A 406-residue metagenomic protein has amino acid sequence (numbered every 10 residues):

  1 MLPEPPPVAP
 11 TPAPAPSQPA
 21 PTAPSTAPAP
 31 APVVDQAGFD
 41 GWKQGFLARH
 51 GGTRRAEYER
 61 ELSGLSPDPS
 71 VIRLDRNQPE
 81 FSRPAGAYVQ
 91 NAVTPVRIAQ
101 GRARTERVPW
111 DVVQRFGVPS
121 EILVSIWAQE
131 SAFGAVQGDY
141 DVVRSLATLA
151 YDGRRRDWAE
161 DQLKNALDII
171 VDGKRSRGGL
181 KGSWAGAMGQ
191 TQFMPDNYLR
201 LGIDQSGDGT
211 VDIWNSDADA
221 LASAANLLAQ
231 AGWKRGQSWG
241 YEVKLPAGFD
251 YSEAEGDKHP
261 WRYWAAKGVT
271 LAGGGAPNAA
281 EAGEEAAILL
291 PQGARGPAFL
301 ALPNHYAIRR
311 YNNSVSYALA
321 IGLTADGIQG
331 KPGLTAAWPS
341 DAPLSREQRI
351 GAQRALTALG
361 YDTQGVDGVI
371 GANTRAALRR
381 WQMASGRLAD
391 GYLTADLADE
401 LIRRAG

Functional and structural regions predicted by a protein language model:
M1-S66, L359, M383, D399-G406: N-terminal secretory targeting signals
F39, A220, T374: Hydrophobic (often cysteine-bearing) scaffold residues that line and stabilize catalytic clefts of nucleotide/cofactor
L47-A48, W110, A225, R379: Amphipathic alpha-helical segments within well-ordered protein domains
R55-G283, G296-F299, A307-R346, G368 (+1 more regions): Catalytic glycan-binding domains that act on GlcNAc-containing polysaccharides
S252, R379-W381, G406: Short low-complexity, flexible loop/linker segments enriched in glycine and/or proline with clustered acidic
E284-A298, R346-L356: Short glycine/proline-rich, acidic loop/turn segments that cap or connect secondary-structure elements
L344-R349, T357-L401: Short acidic, glycine/serine/threonine-rich helix-capping segments at coil-helix boundaries
